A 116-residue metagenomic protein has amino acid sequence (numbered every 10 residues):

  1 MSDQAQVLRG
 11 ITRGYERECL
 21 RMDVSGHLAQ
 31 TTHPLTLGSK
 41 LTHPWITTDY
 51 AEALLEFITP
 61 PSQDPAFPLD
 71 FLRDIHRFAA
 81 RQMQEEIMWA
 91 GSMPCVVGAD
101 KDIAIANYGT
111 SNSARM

Functional and structural regions predicted by a protein language model:
M1-M116: Terminal catalytic/cofactor-binding subdomain
